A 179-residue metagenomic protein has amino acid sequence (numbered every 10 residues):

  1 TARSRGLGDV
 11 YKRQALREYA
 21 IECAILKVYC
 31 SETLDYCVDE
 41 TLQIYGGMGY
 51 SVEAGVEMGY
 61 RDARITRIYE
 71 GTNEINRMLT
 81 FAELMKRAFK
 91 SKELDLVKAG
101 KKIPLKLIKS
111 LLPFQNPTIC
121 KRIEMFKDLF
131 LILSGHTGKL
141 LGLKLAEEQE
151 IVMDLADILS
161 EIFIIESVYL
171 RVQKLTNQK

Functional and structural regions predicted by a protein language model:
T1-Y11: Single conserved hydrophobic/aromatic residue that forms the stacking wall/gate of nucleotide- or nucleobase-binding
D9, L42-E53, V172-Q178: Short, glycine/acidic-rich hinge or "gate" loops at secondary-structure transitions that mediate conformational
K12-L26, M58-E70, R87, P113-T118 (+2 more regions): Short beta-alpha connecting loops at secondary-structure transitions that line or flank enzyme active sites
E18-M48: Charged, glycine-rich active-site and insertion segments that engage polyanionic ligands
C30, G46, G71, F81 (+2 more regions): Hydrophobic, well-ordered secondary-structure elements that form the walls of internal hydrophobic environments
D39, A82-K86, S167-R171: Short glycine/serine- and small hydrophobic-enriched flexible loop segments
M48-N116: Glycine-rich phosphate/cofactor-binding loops in nucleotide/flavin-utilizing enzymes
L107-K179: C-terminal amphipathic alpha-helical interaction region
